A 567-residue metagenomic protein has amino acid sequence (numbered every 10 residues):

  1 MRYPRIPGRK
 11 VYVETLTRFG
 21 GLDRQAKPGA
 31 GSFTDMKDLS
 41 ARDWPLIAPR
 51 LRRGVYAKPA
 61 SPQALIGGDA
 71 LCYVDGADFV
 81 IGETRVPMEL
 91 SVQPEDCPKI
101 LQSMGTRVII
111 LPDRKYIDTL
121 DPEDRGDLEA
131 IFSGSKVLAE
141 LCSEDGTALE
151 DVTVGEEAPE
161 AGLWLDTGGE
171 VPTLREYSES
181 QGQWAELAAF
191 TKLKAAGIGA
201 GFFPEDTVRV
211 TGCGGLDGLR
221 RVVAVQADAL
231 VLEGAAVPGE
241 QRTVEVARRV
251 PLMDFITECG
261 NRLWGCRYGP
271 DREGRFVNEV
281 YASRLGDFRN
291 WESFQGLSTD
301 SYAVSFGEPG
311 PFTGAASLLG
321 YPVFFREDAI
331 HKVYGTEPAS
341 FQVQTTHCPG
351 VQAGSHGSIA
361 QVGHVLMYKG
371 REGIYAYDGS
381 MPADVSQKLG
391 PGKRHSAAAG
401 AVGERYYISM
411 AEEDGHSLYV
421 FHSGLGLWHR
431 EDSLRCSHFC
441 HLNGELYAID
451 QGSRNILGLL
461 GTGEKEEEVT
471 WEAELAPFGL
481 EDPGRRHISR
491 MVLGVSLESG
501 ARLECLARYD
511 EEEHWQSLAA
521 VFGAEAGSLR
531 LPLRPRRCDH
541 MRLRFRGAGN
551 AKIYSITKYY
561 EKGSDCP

Functional and structural regions predicted by a protein language model:
R2-D69, A77-D78, E83, S103 (+4 more regions): Beta-sheet repeat architectures centered on beta-propellers
P4-P7, L128, K136-V137, S178-M253: Small/polar beta-strand repeat architecture
L51-K58, G146, R249-A401, H429-D432: Beta-propeller and closely related beta-pinwheel folds
L71, T106-I110, G155-Y177, E205-V210 (+5 more regions): Short hydrophobic/aromatic-rich beta-strand motifs
E83-T84, K115-A130, G162-A188, L219-R221 (+4 more regions): Short, surface-exposed terminal/edge motifs of secreted or surface/virion proteins that either
E89-L141: Beta-strand-rich solenoidal segments
L90-D96, K136-T167, G182-K194, L389-A397: Extracellular/surface-exposed low-complexity repeats and stalk/linker segments enriched in Gly/Pro and small polar
Y116, P270-E273, E413-D414, S453-R454: Short glycine/acidic-enriched loop and turn motifs that connect beta-strands
